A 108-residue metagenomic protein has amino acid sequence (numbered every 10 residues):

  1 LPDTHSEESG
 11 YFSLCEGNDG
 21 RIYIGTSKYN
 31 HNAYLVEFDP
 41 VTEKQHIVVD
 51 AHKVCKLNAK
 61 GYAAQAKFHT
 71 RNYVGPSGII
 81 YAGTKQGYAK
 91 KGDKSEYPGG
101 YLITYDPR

Functional and structural regions predicted by a protein language model:
L1, E43-I47, R108: Predominantly a core beta-strand signature of beta-propeller blades across repeat-based propeller domains
L1-A33: Beta-strand-rich domains and repeat architectures in extracellular enzymes and scaffolds, especially beta-propellers
L1-D3, V48-A64: Surface-exposed loop and turn segments in beta-propeller and other repeat-based domains that flank or scaffold
E7-N18, Y62-S77: Structural signature of eukaryotic scaffold interfaces centered on beta-propeller domains
G20-I24, S77-A82: Entry beta-strands of beta-propeller and related beta-repeat scaffolds
S27-K28, A82-G99: Short, conserved, GDST-rich strand-edge loop motifs in beta-rich repeat architectures
N32-L35, A89-K90, L102: Structural signal for beta-propeller blades
V36-E43, E96-P107: Beta-propeller blade signature
